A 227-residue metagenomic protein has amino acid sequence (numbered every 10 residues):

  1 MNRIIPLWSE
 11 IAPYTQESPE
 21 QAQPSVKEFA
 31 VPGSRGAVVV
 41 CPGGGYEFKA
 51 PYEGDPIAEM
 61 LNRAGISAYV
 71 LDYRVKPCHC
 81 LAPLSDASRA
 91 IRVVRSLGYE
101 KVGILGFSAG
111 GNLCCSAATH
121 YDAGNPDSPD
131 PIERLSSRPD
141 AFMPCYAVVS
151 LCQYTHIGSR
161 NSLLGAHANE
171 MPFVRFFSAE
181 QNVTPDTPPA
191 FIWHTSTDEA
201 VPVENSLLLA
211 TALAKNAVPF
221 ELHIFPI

Functional and structural regions predicted by a protein language model:
M1-G33, C80, I157: N-terminal cap/lid segment of alpha/beta-hydrolase-fold proteins
E10, A147-N182, P188: Mobile cap/lid helix-loop segments that gate and shape the active-site cleft of serine hydrolases
R35-G43: Short beta-strand element of the alpha/beta-hydrolase
K49-P51, P56, Y69-K101: Catalytic nucleophile-loop/oxyanion-hole region of alpha/beta-hydrolase and closely related hydrolase-like folds
R89-G158, V174: Primarily recognizes the serine-hydrolase "nucleophile elbow" in alpha/beta-hydrolase and SGNH/GDSL folds
D186, I192-H194, D198: Short beta-strand/loop motif that positions the catalytic acidic residue of the alpha/beta-hydrolase fold
E199-L208: Conserved alpha/beta-hydrolase "acid-adjacent" motif
A214-I227: Catalytic histidine neighborhood in serine/cysteine hydrolases with alpha/beta-hydrolase-type architecture
